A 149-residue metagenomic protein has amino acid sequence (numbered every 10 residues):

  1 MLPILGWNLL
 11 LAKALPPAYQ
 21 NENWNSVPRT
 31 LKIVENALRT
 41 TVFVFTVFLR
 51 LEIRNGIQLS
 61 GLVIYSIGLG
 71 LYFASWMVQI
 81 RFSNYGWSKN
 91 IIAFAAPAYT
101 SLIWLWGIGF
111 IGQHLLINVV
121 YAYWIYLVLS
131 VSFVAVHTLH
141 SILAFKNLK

Functional and structural regions predicted by a protein language model:
M1-I4, E35-L38, G61-G68, Y126-F133: Hydrophobic alpha-helical transmembrane segments of polytopic
P3-T41, R54: Interfacial loop at the N-terminal end of multi-pass membrane proteins
A14-A18, E52, M77-G86, I111-I117 (+1 more regions): Juxtamembrane "helix-exit" motif on the non-cytosolic side of transmembrane helices
N23-L38, L62-Y65, Y85-L105: Juxtamembrane helix-loop boundaries in multi-pass membrane proteins
A37-I64: Membrane-helix boundary elements
G56-R81: Hydrophobic alpha-helical transmembrane segments and immediately flanking/interface helices in integral membrane
G68-W76, I91-I117, W124-V136: Hydrophobic alpha-helical membrane segments
S130-K149: Glycine-rich, aromatic-bearing surface loops/beta-hairpins
